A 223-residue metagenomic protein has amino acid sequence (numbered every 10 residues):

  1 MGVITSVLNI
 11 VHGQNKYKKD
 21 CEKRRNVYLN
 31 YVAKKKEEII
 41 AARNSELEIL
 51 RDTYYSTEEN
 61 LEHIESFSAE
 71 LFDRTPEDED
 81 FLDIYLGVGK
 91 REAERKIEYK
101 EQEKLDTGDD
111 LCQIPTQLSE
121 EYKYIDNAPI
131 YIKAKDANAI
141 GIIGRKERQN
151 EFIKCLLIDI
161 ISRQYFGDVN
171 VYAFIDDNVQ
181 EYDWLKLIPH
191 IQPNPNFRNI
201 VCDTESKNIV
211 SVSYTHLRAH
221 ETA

Functional and structural regions predicted by a protein language model:
M1-R218: Accessory regions of macromolecular translocation/handling assemblies
A219-A223: A short, hydrophobic C-terminal helix/tail in secreted or cell-surface proteins
